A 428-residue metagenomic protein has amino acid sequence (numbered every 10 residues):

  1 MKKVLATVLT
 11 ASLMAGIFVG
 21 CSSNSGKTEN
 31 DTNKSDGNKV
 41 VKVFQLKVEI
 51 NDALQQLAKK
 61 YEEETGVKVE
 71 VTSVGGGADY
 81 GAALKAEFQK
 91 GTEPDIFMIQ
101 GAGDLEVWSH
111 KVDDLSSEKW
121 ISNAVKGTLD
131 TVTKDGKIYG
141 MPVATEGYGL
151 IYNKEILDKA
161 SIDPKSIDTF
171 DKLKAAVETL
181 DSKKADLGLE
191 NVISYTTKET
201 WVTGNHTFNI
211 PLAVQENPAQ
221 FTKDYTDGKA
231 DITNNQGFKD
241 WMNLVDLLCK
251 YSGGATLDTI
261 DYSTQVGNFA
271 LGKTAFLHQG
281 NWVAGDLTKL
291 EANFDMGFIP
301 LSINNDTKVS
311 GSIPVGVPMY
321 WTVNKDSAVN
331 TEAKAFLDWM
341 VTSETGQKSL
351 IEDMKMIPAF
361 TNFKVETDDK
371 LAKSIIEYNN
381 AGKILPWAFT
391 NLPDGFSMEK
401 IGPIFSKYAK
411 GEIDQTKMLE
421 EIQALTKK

Functional and structural regions predicted by a protein language model:
V4-L9, V19-D104, W120, A292 (+6 more regions): Conserved N-terminal structural module of periplasmic/extracytoplasmic solute-binding proteins
K59, E63-E64, K68, A160 (+3 more regions): Extracytoplasmic/periplasmic substrate-recognition and gating elements
S73-A83, F170-K172, T256-L271: Short helix-initiation/N-cap motifs at beta->coil->alpha
Q100-I151, H206, G297-I299: Hinge/lid segment of periplasmic solute-binding proteins
S116-V125, D130, A185, T197 (+5 more regions): Short, solvent-exposed loop/beta-turn-alpha elements that line the ligand-binding surface or hinge of extracytoplasmic
M141, Y148, K174-D227: Extracytoplasmic/periplasmic solute-binding protein
V177-E178, D224-D258: Glycine-centered hinge/linker elements that transmit conformational signals in sensory and ligand-binding systems
E352-F363, K373-K428: C-terminal capping/gating helix-and-loop segments adjacent to ligand/active sites or protein-protein/ligand interfaces
